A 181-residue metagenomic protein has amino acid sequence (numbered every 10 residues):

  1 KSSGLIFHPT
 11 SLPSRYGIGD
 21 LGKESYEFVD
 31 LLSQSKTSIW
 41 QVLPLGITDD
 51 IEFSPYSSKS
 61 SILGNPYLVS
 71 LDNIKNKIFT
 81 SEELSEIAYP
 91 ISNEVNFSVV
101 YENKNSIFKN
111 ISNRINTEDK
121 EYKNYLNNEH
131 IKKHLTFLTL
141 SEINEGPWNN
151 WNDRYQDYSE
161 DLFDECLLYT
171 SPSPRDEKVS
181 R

Functional and structural regions predicted by a protein language model:
K1-Y16, L162-F163: N-terminal small/glycine-rich loop or linker at the start of catalytic domains across soluble metabolic enzymes
T10-L12, G46-D50, E142, Q156: Short, solvent-exposed loop/turn segments at secondary-structure junctions
P13-R15, Q41, T48-S54: Short catalytic/ligand-binding loop motif for oxyanion handling, primarily in non-cytosolic enzymes, centered on
E24-L45: Catalytic domains of carbohydrate-active enzymes, especially glycoside hydrolases
S54-I78: Acidic, His- and aromatic-enriched active-site or binding-groove loops in soluble protein domains that engage sugars
I78-C166: Extended, charge-enriched "interface" segments that sit outside catalytic cores
Y169-P174: Conserved small/polar residues in nucleotide/adenosyl-binding loops
S180-R181: Hydrophobic alpha-helical segments, chiefly the membrane-spanning helices and signal/signal-anchor peptides
